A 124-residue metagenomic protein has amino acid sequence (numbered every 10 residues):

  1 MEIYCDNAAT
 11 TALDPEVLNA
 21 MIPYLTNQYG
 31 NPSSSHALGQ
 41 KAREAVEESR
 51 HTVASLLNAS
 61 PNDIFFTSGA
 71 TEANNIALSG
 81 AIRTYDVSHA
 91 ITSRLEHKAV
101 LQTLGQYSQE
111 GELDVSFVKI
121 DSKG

Functional and structural regions predicted by a protein language model:
M1-G124: Pyridoxal 5′-phosphate
